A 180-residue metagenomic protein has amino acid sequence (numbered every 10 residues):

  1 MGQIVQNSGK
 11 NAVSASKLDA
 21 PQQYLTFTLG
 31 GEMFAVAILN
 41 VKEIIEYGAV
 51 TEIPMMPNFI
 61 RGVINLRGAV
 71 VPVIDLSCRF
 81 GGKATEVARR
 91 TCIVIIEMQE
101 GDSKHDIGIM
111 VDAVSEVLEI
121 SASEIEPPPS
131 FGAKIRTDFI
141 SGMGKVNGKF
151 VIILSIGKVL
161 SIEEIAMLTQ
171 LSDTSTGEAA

Functional and structural regions predicted by a protein language model:
M1-A180: An acidic, low-aromatic, low-complexity terminal/linker signal
